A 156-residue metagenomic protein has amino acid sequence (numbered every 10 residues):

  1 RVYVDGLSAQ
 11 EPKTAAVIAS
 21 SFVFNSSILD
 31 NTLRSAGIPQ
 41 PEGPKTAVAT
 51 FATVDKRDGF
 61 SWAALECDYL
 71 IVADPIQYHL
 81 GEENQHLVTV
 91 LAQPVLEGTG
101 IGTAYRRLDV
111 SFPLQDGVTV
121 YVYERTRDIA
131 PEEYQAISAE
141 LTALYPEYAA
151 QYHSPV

Functional and structural regions predicted by a protein language model:
R1-I18, F22, S26, D30-V156: C-terminal luminal/periplasmic domains and tails of membrane-associated envelope-modifying transferases
